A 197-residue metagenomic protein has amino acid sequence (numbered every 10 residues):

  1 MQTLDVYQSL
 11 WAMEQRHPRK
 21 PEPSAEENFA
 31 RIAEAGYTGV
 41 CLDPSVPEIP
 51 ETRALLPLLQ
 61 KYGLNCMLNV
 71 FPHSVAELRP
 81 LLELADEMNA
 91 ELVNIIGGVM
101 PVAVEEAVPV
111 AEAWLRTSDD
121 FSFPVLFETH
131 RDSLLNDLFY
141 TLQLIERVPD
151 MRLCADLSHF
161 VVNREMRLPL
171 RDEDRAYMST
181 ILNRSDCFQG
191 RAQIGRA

Functional and structural regions predicted by a protein language model:
M1-D86, A90: N-terminal pre-domain/capping segments
T3-Y7, T38-C41, G63-M67, E91-N94 (+3 more regions): Structural preference for beta-strand elements that scaffold enzyme active sites
S9-R16, D43-P47, N69-H73, G98-M100 (+3 more regions): Active-site beta-loop-alpha junctions enriched in small/polar residues
H17-K20, E105-E106, E165-L168: Short, solvent-exposed loop/turn segments at secondary-structure boundaries
A25, T52, E77-L78, V104-A107 (+4 more regions): Aromatic/hydrophobic pocket-lining residues that form the small-molecule binding cavity in soluble enzyme cores
I32, L59, A85, W114 (+3 more regions): Generic structural signal for hydrophobic
E77-L126: Glycine/proline-rich, flexible active-site/cofactor-binding loop segments that harbor closely spaced acidic
D120-R196: Acidic/histidine-rich catalytic cores of soluble enzymes
